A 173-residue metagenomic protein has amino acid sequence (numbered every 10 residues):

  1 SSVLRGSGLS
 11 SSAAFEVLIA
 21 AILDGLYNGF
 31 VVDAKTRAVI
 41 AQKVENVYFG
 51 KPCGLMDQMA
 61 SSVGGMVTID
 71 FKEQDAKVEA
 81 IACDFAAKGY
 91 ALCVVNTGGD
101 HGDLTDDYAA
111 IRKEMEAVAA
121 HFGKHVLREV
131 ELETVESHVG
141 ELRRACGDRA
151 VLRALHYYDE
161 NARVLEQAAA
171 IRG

Functional and structural regions predicted by a protein language model:
S1-F85: Gly/Ser-rich oxyanion-binding loop with an adjacent helix/lid that shapes the negatively charged ligand pocket
T68-G173: C-terminal nucleotide
